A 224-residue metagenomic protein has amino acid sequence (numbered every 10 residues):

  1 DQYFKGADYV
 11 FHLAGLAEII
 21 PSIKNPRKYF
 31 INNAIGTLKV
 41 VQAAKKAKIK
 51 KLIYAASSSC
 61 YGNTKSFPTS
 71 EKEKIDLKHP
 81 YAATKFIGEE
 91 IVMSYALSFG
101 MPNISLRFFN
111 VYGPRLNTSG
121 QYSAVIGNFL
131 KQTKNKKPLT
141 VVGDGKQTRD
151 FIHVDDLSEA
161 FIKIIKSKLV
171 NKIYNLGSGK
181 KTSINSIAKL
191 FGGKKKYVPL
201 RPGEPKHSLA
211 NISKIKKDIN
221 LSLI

Functional and structural regions predicted by a protein language model:
D1-I31: NAD(P)H-binding glycine-rich loop region in Rossmannoid oxidoreductase-like domains and their noncatalytic homologs
V10-A14, L52-S58, L106-F108: SDR active-site strand-loop-helix element
K24-Q42, K46, K50-K51, C60-S105 (+2 more regions): Catalytic helix-loop patch of NAD(P)-dependent Rossmann-fold dehydrogenases
K39-A43, I91, F151, D156-E159 (+1 more regions): Conserved mid-core alpha-helix of short-chain dehydrogenase/reductase
F86, F99, V111-G127, N135-V142 (+5 more regions): Glycine/proline-rich active-site loop of Rossmann-fold NAD(P)-dependent oxidoreductases
D144-K146, N171-Y174, T182-S213: C-terminal "lid/loop" region of Rossmann-like NAD(P)-dependent oxidoreductases
N211-I224: C-terminal amphipathic/interface module of NAD(P)-dependent oxidoreductases and related NAD-binding regulators
